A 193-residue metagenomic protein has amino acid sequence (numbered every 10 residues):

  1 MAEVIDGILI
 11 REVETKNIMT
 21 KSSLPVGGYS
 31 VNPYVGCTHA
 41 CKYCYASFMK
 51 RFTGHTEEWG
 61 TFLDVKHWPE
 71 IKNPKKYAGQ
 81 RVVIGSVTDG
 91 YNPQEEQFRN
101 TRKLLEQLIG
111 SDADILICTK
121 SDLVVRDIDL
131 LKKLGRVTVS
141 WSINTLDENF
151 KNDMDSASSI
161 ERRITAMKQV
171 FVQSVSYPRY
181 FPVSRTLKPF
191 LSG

Functional and structural regions predicted by a protein language model:
A2-S140, N144-F150, I160, Q169: Conserved Radical SAM active-site core
D155-S156, K168-G193: Conserved strand-turn element in the central/C-terminal portion of the radical SAM core barrel that lines
S158-I164: A general structural motif
